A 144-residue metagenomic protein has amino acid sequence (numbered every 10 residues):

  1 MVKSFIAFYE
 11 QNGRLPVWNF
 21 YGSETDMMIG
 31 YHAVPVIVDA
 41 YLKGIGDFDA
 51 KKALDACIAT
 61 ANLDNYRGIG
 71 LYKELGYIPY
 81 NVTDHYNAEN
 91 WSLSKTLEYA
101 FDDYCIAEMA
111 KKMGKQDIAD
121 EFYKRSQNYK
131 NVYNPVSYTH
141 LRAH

Functional and structural regions predicted by a protein language model:
M1-A110, Y123: Aromatic-rich carbohydrate-recognition surfaces in CAZymes
Y123-K130: Short amphipathic alpha-helical coiled-coil/interface segments
V136: Extended interaction regions within the primary functional domain
T139-H144: Conserved small/polar residues in nucleotide/adenosyl-binding loops
